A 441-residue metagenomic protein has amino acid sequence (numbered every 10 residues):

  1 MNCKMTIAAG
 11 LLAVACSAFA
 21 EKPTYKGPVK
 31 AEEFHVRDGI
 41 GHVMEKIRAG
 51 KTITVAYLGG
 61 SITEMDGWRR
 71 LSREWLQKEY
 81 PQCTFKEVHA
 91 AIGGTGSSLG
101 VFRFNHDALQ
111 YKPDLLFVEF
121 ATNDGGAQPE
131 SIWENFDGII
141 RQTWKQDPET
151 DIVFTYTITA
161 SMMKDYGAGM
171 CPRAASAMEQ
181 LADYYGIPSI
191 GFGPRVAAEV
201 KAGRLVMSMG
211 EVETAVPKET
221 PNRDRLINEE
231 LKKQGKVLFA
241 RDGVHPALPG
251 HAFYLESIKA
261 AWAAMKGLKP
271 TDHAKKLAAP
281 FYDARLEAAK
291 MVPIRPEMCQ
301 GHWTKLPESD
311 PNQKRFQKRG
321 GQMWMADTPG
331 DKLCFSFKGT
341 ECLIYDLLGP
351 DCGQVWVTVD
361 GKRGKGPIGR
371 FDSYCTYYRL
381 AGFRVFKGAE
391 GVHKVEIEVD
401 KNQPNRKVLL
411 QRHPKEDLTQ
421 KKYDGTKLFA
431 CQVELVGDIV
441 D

Functional and structural regions predicted by a protein language model:
M1-L58, T63, G67-R69, R73 (+7 more regions): N-terminal secretory targeting modules
A56, W68-R70, W75, S97-W133: Oxyanion-hole/transition-state-stabilizing segment in secreted/luminal serine hydrolases and related acyltransferases
S61-E64, I92-S97, T122-A127, T150 (+3 more regions): Solvent-exposed loop/turn segments at secondary-structure junctions within structured extracellular/periplasmic domains
S131-G138, C171-A175: Charged helix-capping and loop-helix junction motifs
K145-V153: A short helix->loop->beta-strand "cap" motif at the edges of active sites that frequently abuts
A160-R195, E199-G203: Substrate-gating cap/lid alpha-helix
